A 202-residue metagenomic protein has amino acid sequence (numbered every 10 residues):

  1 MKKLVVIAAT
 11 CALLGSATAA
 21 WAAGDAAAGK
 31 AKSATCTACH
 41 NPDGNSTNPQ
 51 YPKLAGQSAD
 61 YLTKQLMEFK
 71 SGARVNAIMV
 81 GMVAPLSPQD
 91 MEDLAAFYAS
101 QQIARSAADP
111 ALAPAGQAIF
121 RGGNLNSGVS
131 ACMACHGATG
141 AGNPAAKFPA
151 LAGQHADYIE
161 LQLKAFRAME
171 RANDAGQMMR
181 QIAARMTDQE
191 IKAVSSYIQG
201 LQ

Functional and structural regions predicted by a protein language model:
M1-W21: Gram-negative bacterial Sec-dependent N-terminal signal peptides
S16-S33, T47-Q50, S100-N126: Electrostatic cytochrome c docking/interface patches
A20, A26, K30-S71: The feature marks the first
A27-A34, A59, R121-M133, A152-L161: Sequence context surrounding c-type heme c attachment/ligation sites in exported
C36-P42, L94, V129-A138, V194: The canonical Cys-X-X-Cys-His
T47-K53, M67-A111, P144-A150, R167-L201: Axial heme c-ligation environment in periplasmic c-type cytochrome domains
